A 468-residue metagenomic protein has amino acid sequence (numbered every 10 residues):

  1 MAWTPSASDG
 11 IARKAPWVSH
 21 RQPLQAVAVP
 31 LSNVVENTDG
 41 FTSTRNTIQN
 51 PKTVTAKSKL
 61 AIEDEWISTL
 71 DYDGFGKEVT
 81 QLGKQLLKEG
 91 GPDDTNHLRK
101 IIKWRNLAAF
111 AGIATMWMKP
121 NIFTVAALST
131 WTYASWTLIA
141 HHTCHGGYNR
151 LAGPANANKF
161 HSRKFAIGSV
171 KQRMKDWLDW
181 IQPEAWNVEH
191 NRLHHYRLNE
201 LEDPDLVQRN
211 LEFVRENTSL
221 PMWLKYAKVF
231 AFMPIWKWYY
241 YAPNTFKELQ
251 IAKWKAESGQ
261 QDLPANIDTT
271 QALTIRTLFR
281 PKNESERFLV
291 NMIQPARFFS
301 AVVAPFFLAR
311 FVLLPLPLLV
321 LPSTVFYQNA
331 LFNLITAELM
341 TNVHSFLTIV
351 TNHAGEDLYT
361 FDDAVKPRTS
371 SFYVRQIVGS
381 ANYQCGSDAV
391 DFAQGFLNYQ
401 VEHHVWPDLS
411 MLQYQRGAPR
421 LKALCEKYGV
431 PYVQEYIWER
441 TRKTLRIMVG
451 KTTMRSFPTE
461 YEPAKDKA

Functional and structural regions predicted by a protein language model:
M1-K14: N-terminal chloroplast transit peptides
A15-S68: N-terminal organelle-targeting presequences
P23-N46, R280-Q294, V312, T324: N-terminal plastid-targeting presequences
I48-A111: Low-complexity, highly charged intrinsically disordered N-terminal segments that act as targeting/localization
D94-W136, L224-K237, V290-L347: Alpha-helical bilayer-embedded segments of polytopic membrane proteins, i.e., transmembrane/intramembrane helices
T130-P295, V365-F457: Membrane-embedded catalytic scaffold of the fatty acid hydroxylase/desaturase
A337, T341-G386: Catalytic lobes of large eukaryotic enzymes
T459-A468: C-terminal helix/juxtamembrane-tail motif
